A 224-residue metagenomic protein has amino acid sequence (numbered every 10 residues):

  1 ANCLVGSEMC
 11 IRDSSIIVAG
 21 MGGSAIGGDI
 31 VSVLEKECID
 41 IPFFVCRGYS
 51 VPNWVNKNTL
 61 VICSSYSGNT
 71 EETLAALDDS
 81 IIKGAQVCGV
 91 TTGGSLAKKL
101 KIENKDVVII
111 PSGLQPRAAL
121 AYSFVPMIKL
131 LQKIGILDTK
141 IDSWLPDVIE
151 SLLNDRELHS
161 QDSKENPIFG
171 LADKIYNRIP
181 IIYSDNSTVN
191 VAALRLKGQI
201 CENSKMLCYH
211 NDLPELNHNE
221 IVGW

Functional and structural regions predicted by a protein language model:
A1-G6, C10-I11: Single conserved hydrophobic/aromatic residue that forms the stacking wall/gate of nucleotide- or nucleobase-binding
N2, G22-S24, D40-F43, Q86-V87 (+3 more regions): A short linear-motif detector with a strong N-terminal bias
N2, Y49, N53, S112 (+3 more regions): Flexible, active-site-adjacent loop/turn segments at secondary-structure boundaries
S7, Q132-W224: Active-site phosphate/pyrophosphate-binding segments
R12-N154, D173: Glycine-rich phosphate-binding loops that contact phosphosugars or nucleotide phosphates
